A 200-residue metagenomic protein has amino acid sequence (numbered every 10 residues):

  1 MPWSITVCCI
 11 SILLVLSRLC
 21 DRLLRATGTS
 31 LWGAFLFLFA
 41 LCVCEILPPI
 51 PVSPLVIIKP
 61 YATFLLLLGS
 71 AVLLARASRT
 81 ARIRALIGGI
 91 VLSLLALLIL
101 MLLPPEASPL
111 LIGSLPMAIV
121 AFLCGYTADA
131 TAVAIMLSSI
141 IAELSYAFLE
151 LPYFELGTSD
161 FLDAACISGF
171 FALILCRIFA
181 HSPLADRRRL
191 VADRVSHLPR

Functional and structural regions predicted by a protein language model:
M1-I10, V52-L65, L103-G113: Structural signature of hydrophobic alpha-helical transmembrane segments
M1-L55, S182-R200: N-terminal topogenic module of multi-pass integral membrane proteins
P2-S4, C8, C124-R200: C-terminal transmembrane helix-loop-helix hairpin of multi-pass membrane proteins
I5-V15, T63-R76, P116-V120, A165-A180: Hydrophobic cores of alpha-helical transmembrane segments in multi-pass inner/ER membrane proteins, independent
F37-L47, S93-L100, S138-L149: Aromatic-anchored segments of alpha-helical transmembrane domains
A40-L97: A glycine-rich, hydrophobic loop/mini-helix early in the fold
L66, I112-M117, S145, L149: Membrane-embedded alpha-helical core segments of multi-pass
V72-M136, I140-I141: Membrane-proximal helix-loop-helix units in multi-pass membrane proteins
